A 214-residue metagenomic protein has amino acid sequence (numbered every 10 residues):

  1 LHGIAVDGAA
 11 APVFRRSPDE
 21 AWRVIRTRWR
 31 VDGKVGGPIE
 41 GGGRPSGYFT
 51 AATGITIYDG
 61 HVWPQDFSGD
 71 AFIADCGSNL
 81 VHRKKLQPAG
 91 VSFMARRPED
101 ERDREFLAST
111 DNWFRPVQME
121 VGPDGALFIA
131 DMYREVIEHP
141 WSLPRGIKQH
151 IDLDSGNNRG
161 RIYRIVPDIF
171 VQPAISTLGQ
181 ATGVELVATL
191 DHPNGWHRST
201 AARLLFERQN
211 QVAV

Functional and structural regions predicted by a protein language model:
L1-L186, W196-Q211: Beta-propeller domains with acidic blade repeats across secreted/periplasmic ectodomains and cytosolic WD/CNH propellers
